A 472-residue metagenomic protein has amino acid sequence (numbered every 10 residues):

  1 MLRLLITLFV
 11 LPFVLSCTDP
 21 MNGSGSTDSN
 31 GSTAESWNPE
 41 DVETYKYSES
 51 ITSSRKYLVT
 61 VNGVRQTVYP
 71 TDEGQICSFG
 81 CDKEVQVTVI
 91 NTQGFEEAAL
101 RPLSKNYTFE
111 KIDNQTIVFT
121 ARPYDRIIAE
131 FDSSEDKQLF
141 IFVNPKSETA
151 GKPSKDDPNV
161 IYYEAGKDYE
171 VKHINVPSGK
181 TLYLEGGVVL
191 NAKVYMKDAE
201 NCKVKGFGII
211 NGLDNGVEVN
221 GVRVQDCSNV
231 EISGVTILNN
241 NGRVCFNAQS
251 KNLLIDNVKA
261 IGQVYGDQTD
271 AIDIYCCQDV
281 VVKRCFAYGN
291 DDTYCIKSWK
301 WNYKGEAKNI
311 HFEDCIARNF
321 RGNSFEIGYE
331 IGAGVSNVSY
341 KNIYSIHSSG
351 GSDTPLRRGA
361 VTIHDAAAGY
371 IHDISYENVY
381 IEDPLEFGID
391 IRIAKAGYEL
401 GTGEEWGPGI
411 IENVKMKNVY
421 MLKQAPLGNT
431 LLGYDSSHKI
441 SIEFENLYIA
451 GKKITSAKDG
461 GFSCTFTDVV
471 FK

Functional and structural regions predicted by a protein language model:
L5-V14: Bacterial N-terminal signal peptides
V14-T33: Bacterial Sec-dependent N-terminal signal peptides
G31-K155: Beta-strand-enriched, solvent-exposed domains that form extended recognition/catalytic surfaces
I117-A121, D168-T181, V189-K205, G212-E231 (+8 more regions): Extracellular beta-strand-rich solenoid/capping regions of secreted or surface-exposed proteins that bind or remodel
K146-A165, E170: An acidic-aromatic substrate-binding cleft motif
G179-T181, G186, E200-N211, S228-N239 (+10 more regions): Right-handed parallel beta-helix
K193, G221, R243-V244, A271 (+7 more regions): Structural detector of coil-to-beta-strand junctions
G350-K472: Extracellular beta-rich repeat passengers
